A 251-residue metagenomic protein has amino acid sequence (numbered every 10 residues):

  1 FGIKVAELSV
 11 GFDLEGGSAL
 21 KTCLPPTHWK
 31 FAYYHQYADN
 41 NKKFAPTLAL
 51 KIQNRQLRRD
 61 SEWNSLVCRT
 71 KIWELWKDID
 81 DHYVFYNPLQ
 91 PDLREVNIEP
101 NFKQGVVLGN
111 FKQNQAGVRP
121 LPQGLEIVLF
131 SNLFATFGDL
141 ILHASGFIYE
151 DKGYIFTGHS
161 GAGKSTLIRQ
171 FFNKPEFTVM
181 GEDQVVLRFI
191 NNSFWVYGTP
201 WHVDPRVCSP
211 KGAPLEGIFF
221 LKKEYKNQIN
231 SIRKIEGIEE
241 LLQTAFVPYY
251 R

Functional and structural regions predicted by a protein language model:
F1-S160, Q170-M180, V185-R251: A noncatalytic interaction/capping subdomain that flanks phosphate/NTP-handling catalytic cores
A162-K164: Conserved glycine(s) of the Walker
L167: Hydrophobic positions on the alpha1 helix immediately C-terminal to the Walker A/P-loop
